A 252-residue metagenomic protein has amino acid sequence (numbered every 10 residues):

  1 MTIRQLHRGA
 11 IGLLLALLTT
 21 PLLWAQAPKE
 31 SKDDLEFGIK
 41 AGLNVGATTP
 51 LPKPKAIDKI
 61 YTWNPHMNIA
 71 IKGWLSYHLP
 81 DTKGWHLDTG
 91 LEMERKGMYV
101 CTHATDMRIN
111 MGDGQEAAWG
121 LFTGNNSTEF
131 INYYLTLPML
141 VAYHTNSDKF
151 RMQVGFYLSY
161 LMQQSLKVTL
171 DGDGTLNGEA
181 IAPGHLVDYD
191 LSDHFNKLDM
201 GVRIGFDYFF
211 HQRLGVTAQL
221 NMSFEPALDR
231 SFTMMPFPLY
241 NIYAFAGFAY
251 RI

Functional and structural regions predicted by a protein language model:
M1-E36, K40, Y143, F150 (+1 more regions): Bacterial Sec-dependent N-terminal signal peptides
A25-H78, K149, R251: Short glycine/proline- and aromatic-enriched beta-strand/turn motifs that initiate or cap beta-hairpins
I39-V45, I69-Y77, L91-M93, L135-Y143 (+4 more regions): Residues on the lipid-exposed face of transmembrane beta-strands in outer-membrane beta-barrel proteins
A47-H66, K96-Y133, L161-D199, R203 (+1 more regions): Extracellular/periplasm-exposed beta-strand and loop segments of Gram-negative cell-envelope proteins, dominated by
H66-A70, T82-H86, N132-T136, S147 (+1 more regions): Short connector loops at helix/strand junctions that flank enzyme active sites, especially segments positioning acidic
H78, D88, E94-M98, A118-F122 (+2 more regions): Contiguous, function-dense segments enriched for cysteine-driven chemistry and partner/ligand-binding capacity
K83-L87, K149-F150, Q212-A218: Repeated loop/turn-to-beta-strand initiation elements of outer-membrane beta-barrel proteins
K149-Q153, S165: Short, structured loop/turn "capping" segments at alpha-beta junctions
